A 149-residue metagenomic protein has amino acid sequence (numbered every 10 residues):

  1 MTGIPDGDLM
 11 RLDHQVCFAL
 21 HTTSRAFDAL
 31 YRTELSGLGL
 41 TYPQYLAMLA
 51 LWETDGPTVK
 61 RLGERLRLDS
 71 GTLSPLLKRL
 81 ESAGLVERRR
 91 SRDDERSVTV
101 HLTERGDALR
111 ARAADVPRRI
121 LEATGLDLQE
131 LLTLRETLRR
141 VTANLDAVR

Functional and structural regions predicted by a protein language model:
M1-L38, L131-L132, R140-L145: N-terminal leader segment of winged-helix/HTH proteins
F18-H21, R25-T72: N-terminal helix-turn-helix DNA-binding core of bacterial DNA-binding proteins
T23, F27-L30, L66, L109-D127 (+1 more regions): Alpha-helical linker/hinge and terminal dimerization helices associated with HTH transcriptional regulators
T33, G37, E53, R79 (+4 more regions): Conserved amphipathic alpha-helical interaction elements at protein-protein interfaces in regulatory, energy-coupling
G56, K78-E136: Charged, amphipathic alpha-helical coiled-coil/dimerization segments
